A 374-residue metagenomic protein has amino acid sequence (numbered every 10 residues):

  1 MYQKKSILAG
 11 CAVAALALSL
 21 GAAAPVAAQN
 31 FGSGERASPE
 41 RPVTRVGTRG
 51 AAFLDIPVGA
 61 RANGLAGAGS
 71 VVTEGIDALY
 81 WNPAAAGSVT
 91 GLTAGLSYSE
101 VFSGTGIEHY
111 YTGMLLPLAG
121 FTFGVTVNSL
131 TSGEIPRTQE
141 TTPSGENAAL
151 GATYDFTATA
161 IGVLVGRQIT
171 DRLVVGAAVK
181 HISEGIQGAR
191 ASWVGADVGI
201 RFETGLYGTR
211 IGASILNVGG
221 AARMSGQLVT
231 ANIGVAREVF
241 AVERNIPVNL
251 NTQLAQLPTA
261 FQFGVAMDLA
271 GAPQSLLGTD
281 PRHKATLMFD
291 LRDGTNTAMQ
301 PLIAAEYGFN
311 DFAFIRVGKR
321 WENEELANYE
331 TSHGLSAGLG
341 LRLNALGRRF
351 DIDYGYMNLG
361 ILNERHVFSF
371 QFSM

Functional and structural regions predicted by a protein language model:
M1-T48: Cleavable N-terminal export/targeting peptides
A14-A15, L92, Q227: Alpha-helical transmembrane segments and their juxtamembrane interfaces
L16-S19, A84, Y98, A177: Residue-level signal for alpha-helical transmembrane segments in multi-pass membrane proteins
A28-N63, V101, H109, G113 (+1 more regions): Outer-membrane beta-barrel porins/channels
G64-S70, T93-S103, G355-M357: Short strand-turn segments of transmembrane beta-barrel domains in outer membranes, especially the first one or two
D77-A84, S88: N-terminal periplasmic accessory domains that precede and gate Gram-negative outer-membrane beta-barrel machines
